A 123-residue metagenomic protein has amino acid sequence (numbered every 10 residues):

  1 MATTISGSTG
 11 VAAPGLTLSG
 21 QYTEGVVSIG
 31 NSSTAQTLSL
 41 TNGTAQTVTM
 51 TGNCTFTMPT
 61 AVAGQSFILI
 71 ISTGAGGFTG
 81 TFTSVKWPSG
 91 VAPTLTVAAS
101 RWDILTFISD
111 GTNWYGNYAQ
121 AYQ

Functional and structural regions predicted by a protein language model:
M1-I5, P14, T96: Parallel beta-helix/beta-solenoid repeats that form elongated, surface-exposed shafts/blades used for receptor binding
T3, P93, Q120: Flexible, active-site-adjacent loop/turn segments at secondary-structure boundaries
A12-K86, R101-D103, I108-Q123: Exposed extracellular interaction/assembly regions and N-terminal maturation sites
S84-A98: Terminal beta-strand-rich extracellular "head" domains that mediate receptor/glycan or other ligand binding
